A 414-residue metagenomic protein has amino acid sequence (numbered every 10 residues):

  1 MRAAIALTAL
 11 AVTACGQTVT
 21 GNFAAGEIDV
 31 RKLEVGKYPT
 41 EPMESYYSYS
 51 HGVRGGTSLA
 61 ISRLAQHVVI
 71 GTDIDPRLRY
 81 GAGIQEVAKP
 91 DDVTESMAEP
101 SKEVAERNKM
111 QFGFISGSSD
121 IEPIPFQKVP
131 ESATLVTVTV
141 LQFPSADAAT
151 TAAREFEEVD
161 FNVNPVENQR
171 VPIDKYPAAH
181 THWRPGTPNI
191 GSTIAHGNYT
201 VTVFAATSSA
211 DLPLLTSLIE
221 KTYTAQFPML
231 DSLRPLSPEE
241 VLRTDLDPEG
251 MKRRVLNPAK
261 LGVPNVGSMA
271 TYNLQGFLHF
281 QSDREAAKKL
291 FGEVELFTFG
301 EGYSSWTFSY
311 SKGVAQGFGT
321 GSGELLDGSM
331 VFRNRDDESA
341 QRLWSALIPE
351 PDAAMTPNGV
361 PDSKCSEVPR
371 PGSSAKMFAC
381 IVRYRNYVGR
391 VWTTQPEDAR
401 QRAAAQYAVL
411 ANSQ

Functional and structural regions predicted by a protein language model:
M1-L7: N-terminal export and membrane-targeting signals
A11-A14: C-terminal motif of bacterial Sec signal peptides marking the signal peptidase cleavage site
G16-K128, T216, T222-Y223, M229-S322 (+2 more regions): N-terminal "mature-domain start" segment
V35, S58-A88, P177-T200, P371-G389: Short, intrinsically disordered low-complexity segments
K89-N108, I115-I121, S132-L135, S145-T193 (+3 more regions): Short Gly/Thr-rich strand-loop-strand
L135-S145, A153-R154, S209-L215, D327-N334 (+1 more regions): Second-shell loop/turn segments in exported
E158, N162-V166, W183-H279, Q341-Q414: Extracellularly exposed regions in secreted/surface proteins, prominently low-complexity, repeat-rich
S322-L343: Internal helical hairpin/lid segments
